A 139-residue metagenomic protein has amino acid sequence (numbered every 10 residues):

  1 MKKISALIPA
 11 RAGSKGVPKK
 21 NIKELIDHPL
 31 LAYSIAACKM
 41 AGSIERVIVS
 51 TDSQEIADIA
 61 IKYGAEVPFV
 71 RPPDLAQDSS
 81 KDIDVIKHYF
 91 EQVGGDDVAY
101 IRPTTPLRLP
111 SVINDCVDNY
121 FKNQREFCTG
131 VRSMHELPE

Functional and structural regions predicted by a protein language model:
K3-S50: N-terminal glycine-rich phosphate-binding loop and ensuing alpha1 helix
A6, V49, Y100, T129-R132: Structural beta-sheet core signal
I44, G95, Q124-C128: Short, high-confidence coil segments that cap the C-terminus of an alpha-helix and link into the following beta-strand
D52-I56, H135-E136: Short, polar loop motifs at secondary-structure junctions
Q54-A99, L107-D118: Short phosphate-binding loop-to-helix
K81, P106-E139: Conserved core of the sugar-phosphate nucleotidyltransferase
